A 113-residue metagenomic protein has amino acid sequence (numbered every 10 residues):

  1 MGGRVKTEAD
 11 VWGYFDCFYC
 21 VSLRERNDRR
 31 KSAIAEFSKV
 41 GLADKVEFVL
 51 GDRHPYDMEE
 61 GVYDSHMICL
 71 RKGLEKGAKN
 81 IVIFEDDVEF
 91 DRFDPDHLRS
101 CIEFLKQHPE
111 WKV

Functional and structural regions predicted by a protein language model:
M1-F84, V88-V113: An acidic/histidine-cluster motif and surrounding catalytic segment that typifies divalent-metal-assisted enzyme active
